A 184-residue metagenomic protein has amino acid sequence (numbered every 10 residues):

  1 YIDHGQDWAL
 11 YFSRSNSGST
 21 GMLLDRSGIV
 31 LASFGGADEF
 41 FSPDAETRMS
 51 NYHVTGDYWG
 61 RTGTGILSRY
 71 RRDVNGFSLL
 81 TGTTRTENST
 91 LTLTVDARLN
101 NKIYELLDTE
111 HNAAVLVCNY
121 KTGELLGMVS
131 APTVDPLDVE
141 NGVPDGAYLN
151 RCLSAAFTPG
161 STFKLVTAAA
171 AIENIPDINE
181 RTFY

Functional and structural regions predicted by a protein language model:
Y1-A114, M128-V129, T133-R151, A156: Extracytoplasmic/periplasmic proteins that interact with beta-lactams or build/remodel peptidoglycan
G28, V54, I103, G123 (+1 more regions): Residue-level preference for non-acidic, small/hydrophobic
R98, C118, T162-V166: An amphipathic alpha-helix/helix-turn recognition signal
N112-Y120, R181-T182: Surface-exposed patches in mature extracellular/periplasmic domains of secreted proteins
Y120-N141, I172-I178: Glycine-rich, acidic and aromatic/proline-enriched surface loops and short helix-turn segments that act as binding
V129-A131, T158-Y184: Short, glycine/proline-biased beta-turn/loop segments that scaffold the active-site neighborhood
